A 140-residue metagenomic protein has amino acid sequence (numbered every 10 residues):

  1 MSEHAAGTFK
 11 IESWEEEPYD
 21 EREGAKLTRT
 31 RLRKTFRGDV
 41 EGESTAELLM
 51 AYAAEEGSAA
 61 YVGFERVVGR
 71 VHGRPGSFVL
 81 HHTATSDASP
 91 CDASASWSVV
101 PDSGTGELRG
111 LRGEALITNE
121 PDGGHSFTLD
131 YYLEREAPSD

Functional and structural regions predicted by a protein language model:
M1-D140: Beta-strand-enriched cores of mature, soluble protein domains
